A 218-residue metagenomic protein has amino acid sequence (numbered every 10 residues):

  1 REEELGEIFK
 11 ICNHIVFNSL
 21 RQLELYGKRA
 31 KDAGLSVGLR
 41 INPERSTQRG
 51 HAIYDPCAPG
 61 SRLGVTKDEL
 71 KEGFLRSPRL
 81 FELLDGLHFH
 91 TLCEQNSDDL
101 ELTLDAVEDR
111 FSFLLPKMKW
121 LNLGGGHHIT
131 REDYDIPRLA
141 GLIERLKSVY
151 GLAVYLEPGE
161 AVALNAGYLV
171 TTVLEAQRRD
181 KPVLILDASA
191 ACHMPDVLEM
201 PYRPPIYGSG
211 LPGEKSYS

Functional and structural regions predicted by a protein language model:
R1-W120, L142-R145, I185: Active-site-proximal beta-alpha core segment in soluble small-molecule metabolic enzymes
Q22, E44, E94, H128 (+3 more regions): Short, glycine-/Ser/Thr-/acidic-enriched flexible segments
K71-L75, I136-P137, V170, M200: Amphipathic, positively biased hydrophobic alpha-helical segments used for protein targeting and membrane insertion
H90-L92, L121-T130, P158-A161: Glycine-rich beta-strand-to-loop/alpha-helix junction loops that act as flexible
N96-T103, T130-G141, N165-E175: Short glycine/threonine-rich loop-to-helix capping motif typified by GTGT followed within a few residues by an Asp-Pro
L142, A153-S218: Charged (often Lys/Glu-rich) extended helix/loop segments that serve as interaction or gating elements
V149: A phosphate-binding glycine/aspartate-rich beta-alpha loop in the early core of alpha/beta enzymes
